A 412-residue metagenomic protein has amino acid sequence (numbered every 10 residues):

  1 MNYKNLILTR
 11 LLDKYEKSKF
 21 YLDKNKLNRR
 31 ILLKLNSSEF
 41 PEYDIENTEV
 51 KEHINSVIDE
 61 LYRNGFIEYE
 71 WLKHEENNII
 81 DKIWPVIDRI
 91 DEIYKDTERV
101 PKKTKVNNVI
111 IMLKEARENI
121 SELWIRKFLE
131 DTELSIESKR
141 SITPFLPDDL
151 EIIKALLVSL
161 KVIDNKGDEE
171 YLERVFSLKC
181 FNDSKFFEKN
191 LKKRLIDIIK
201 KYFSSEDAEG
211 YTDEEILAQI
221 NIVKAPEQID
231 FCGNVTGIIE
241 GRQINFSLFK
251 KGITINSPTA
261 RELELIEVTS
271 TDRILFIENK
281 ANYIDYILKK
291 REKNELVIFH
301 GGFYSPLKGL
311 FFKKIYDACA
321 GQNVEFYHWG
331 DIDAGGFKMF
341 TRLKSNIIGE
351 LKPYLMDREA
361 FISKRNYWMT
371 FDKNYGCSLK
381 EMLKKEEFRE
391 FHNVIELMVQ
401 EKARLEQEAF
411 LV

Functional and structural regions predicted by a protein language model:
M1-F299, Y304-A318, G335, R342 (+1 more regions): Nucleic-acid enzyme cleavage-core boundary/entry regions
I274, L296, E325-Y327, K352-P353: A structural signal for isolated positions on well-ordered beta-strands in alpha/beta enzyme cores
H300, W329, Y354-M356: Generic beta-sheet signal
D317-Q322, N346-P353: Arginine/glycine-rich "motif VI" loop of SF2 helicases in the C-terminal RecA-like domain
N323-D333: Acidic beta-strand-to-loop metal/phosphate-binding motif
W329, K338, E350-L351: Membrane-proximal bilayer-interacting regions
